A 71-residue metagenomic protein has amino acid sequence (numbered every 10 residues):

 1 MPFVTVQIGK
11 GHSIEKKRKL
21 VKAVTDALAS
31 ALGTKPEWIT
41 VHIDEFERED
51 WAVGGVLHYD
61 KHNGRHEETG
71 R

Functional and structural regions predicted by a protein language model:
P2-R71: A domain-level signal for the structural core that forms small-molecule/cofactor-binding pockets and catalytic centers
